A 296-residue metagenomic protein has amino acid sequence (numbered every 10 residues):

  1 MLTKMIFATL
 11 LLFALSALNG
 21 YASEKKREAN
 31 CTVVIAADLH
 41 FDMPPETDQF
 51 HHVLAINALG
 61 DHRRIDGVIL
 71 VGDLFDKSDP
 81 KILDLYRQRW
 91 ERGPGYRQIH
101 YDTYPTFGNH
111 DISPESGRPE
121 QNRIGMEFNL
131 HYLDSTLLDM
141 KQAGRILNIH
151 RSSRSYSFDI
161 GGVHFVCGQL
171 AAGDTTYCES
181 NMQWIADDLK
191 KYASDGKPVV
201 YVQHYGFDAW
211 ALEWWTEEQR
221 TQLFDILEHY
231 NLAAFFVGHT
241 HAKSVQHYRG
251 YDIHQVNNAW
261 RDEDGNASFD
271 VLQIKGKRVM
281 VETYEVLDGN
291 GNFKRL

Functional and structural regions predicted by a protein language model:
M1-L2: N-terminal secretory signal peptides that target proteins for export/translocation
I6-S16: Bacterial N-terminal signal peptides
Y21-L83: N-terminal active-site segment of His-dependent metallophosphoesterases
K25-R27, L54-G67, Y96-I99, S152 (+3 more regions): His/acidic metal-ligating clusters that form di-metal
D38, G72-D73, G108-N109, H204 (+1 more regions): Active-site glycine-centered loops adjacent to acidic/histidine catalytic or metal-binding residues that shape
D79-W184, Q222-E228, V245-E282, R295: Extended active-site neighborhood of metal-dependent phosphoesterases/phosphodiesterases
T283-F293: Short, solvent-exposed aromatic-acidic interface loops
